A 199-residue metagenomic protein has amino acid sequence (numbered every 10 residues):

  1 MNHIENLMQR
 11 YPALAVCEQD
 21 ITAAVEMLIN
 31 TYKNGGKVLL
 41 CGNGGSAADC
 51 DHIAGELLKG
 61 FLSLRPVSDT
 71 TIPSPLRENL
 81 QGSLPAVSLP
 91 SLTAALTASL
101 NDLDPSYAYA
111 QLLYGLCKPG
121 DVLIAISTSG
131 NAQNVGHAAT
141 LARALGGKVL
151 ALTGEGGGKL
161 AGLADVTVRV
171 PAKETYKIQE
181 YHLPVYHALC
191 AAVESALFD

Functional and structural regions predicted by a protein language model:
M1-V16: Generic N-terminal amphipathic, Lys/Arg-enriched alpha-helix
V16-N34: A short, well-structured juxtamembrane/interface segment
T31-L116: Glycine-rich, small/polar surface segments that engage phosphate groups of diverse ligands
G35-G36, G120, G146: Glycine-centered short loops/turns at secondary-structure junctions
P90, S127, T153, V168-Y176: Short beta->alpha connector loops at strand-helix junctions that form conserved, small/polar/Pro-enriched
G115, Y176-D199: A charged, well-structured terminal subsegment
L152-A164: Short, glycine/polar-rich helix-capping loops at beta-to-alpha or helix-loop-helix junctions that flank or form
